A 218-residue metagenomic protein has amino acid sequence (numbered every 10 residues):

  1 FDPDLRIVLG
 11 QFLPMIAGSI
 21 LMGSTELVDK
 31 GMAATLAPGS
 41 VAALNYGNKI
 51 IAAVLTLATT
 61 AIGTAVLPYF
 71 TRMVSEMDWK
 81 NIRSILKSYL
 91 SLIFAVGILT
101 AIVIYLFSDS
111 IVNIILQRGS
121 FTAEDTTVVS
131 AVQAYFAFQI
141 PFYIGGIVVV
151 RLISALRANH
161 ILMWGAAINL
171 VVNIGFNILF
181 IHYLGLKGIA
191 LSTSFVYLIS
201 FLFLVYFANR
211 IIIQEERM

Functional and structural regions predicted by a protein language model:
F1-M22, R210-M218: Interhelical loop/hinge segments that connect adjacent transmembrane helices in multipass membrane
I7, Q11, A33-L55, E124-S130: Interfacial/gating helices of multi-pass transporter permease domains
L9, N45, V66, D78-F107 (+1 more regions): Interfacial transmembrane-helix starts/ends
F12, I16-G31, T35, A53 (+5 more regions): Hydrophobic alpha-helical transmembrane bundles that constitute the permease/transmembrane domains of multi-pass
T60-D78, V150: Helix-loop junctions and terminal segments of transmembrane helices in multi-pass membrane transport/translocation
F107-Q139: Interfacial segments at transmembrane-helix termini and the short loops linking adjacent helices
F138-G165, L179, Y183: Membrane-interface junctions at transmembrane-helix termini in multi-pass inner-membrane proteins
H160, N169-L202, Y206, R210: Membrane-interface helix-loop junctions in multi-pass transport and translocation proteins
